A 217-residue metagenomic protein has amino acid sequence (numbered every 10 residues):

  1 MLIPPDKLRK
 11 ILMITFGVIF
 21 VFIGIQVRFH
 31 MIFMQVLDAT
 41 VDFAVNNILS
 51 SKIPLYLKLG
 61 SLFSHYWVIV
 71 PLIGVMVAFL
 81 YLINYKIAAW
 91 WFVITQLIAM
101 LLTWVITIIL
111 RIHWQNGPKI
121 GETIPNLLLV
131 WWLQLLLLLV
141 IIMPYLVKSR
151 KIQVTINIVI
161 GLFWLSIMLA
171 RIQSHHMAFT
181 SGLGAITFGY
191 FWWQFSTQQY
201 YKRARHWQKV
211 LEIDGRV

Functional and structural regions predicted by a protein language model:
M1-W67, I108-P118: N-terminal transmembrane-helix/juxtamembrane module of multi-pass inner/ER membrane proteins
I3, N116-V217: Membrane-embedded catalytic cores of phosphoryl/pyrophosphoryl-handling enzymes
L12-I14, I87-T95, T155-V159, T180-G184: Alpha-helical transmembrane segments of integral membrane proteins
F20-G24, L97-V105, G161-I172: Aromatic-anchored segments of alpha-helical transmembrane domains
K52-L55, V70-F79, L137-V140, L162-A170: Hydrophobic, membrane-inserted alpha-helices
L59-V70, E122-V130: Structural signature of hydrophobic alpha-helical transmembrane segments
I73-A99: Interfacial segments of alpha-helical transmembrane regions
A89-I120, H175, F179: Hydrophobic alpha-helical transmembrane segments of integral membrane proteins
